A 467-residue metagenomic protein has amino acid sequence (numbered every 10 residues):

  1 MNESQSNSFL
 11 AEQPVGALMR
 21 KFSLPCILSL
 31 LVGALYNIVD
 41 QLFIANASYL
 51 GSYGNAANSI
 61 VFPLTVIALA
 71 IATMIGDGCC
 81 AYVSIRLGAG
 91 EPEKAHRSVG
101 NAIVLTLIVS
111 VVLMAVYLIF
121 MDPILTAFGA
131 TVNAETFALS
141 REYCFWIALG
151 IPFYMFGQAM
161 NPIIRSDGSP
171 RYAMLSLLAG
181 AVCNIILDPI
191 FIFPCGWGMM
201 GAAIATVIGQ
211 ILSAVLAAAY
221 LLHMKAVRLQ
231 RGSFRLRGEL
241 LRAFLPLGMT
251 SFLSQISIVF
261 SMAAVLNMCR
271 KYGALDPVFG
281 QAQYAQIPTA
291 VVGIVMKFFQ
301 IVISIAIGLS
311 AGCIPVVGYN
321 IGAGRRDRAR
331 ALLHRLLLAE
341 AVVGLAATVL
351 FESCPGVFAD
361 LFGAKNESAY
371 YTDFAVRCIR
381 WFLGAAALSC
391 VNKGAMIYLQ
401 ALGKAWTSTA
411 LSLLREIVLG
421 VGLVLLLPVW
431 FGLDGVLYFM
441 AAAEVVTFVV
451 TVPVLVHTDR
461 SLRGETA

Functional and structural regions predicted by a protein language model:
M1-C26, V83-G150, P194-M249, V317-A385 (+1 more regions): Short alpha-helical transmembrane segments in multi-pass integral membrane proteins
A11-L50, P63-G78, Y82, L107-M114 (+5 more regions): N-terminal transmembrane alpha-helices
K21-D40, W146, G180, G209-S213 (+3 more regions): Transmembrane helical elements of multi-pass membrane transporters/channels
L24, D40, C79, F120-M121 (+12 more regions): Hydrophobic/aromatic residues in alpha-helical transmembrane segments
S29, G76, I147-R165, A173-A181 (+6 more regions): Short runs within selected transmembrane alpha-helices of multi-pass transporters and secretion channels
L31, L35-A56, L125-A134, I190-W197 (+5 more regions): Helix-terminus/linker motif at the lipid-water interface of multi-pass membrane proteins
N55-A115, Y154-A173, T289-P355, S389-L411: Small-residue-rich hydrophobic transmembrane alpha-helices
C183-N184, L361, V418-G420: Alpha-helical transmembrane segments of compact multi-pass small-molecule transporters, enriched in specific families
